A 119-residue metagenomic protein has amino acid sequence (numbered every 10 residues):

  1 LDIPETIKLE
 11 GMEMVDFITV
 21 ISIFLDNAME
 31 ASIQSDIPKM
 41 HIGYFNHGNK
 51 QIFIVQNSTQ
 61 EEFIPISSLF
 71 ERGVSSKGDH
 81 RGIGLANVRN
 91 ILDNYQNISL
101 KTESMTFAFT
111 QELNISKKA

Functional and structural regions predicted by a protein language model:
L1-E5, N46-G48, T59: Heptad-repeat coiled-coil segments of the DHp/HisKA dimerization-phosphoacceptor module
D2-V20: Conserved short strand/loop->alpha-helix "switch" segment adjacent to the catalytic nucleotide/phosphoryl-transfer site
M14-I37: Conserved ATP-binding N-box helix of the HATPase_c
K39-N49: Short beta-strand/loop element within the Bergerat-fold HATPase_c
Q51-G82: Glycine-rich/acidic phosphate-handling loop/turn and adjacent ATP-lid/helix of nucleotide-binding kinase/ATPase domains
S58-Q60, I115-A119: Two-component histidine kinase transmitter core
E61, G82, M105-E112: Glycine-rich nucleotide-binding loop
N87-S99: Conserved glycine-/histidine-rich ATP-lid loop and adjacent helix of the Bergerat-fold HATPase_c
